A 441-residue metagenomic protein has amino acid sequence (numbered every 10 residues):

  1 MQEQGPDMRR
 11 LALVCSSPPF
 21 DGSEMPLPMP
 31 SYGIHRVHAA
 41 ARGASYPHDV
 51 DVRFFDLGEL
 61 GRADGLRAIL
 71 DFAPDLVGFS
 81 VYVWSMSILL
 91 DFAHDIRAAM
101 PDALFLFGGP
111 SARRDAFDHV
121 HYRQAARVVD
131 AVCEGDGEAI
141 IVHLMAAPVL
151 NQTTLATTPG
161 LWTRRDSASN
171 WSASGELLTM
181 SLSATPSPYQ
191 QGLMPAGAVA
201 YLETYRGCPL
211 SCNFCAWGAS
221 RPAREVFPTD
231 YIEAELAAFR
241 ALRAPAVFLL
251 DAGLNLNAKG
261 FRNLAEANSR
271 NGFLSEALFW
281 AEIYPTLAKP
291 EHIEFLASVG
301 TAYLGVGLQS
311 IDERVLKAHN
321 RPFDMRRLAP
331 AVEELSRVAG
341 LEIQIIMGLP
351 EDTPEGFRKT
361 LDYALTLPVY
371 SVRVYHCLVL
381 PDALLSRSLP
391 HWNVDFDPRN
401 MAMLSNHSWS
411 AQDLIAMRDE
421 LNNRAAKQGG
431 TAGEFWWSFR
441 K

Functional and structural regions predicted by a protein language model:
M1-V14, G22-S23, D49-D51, R62 (+6 more regions): Radical SAM enzyme core and accessory elements
Q2-R9, P18-P19, T158-T204: N-terminal [4Fe-4S]-dependent radical SAM core
V14-S17, S80, G108, L250: Short hydrophobic segments within beta-strands
F20-H35: Glycine- and acidic-residue-enriched helix-capping/strand-helix junction motifs
M29, M180-S336, M347: Radical SAM [4Fe-4S] cluster-binding motif and immediate context
H35-V50: Short helix-loop-beta junction
A40, D51-G175: Glycine-rich beta-alpha loop elements in corrinoid/cobalamin-binding modules across cobalamin-dependent enzymes
L76, L104-L106, E233, R240-L250 (+5 more regions): Conserved C-terminal portion of the radical SAM core fold that forms the substrate/S-adenosylmethionine-binding
